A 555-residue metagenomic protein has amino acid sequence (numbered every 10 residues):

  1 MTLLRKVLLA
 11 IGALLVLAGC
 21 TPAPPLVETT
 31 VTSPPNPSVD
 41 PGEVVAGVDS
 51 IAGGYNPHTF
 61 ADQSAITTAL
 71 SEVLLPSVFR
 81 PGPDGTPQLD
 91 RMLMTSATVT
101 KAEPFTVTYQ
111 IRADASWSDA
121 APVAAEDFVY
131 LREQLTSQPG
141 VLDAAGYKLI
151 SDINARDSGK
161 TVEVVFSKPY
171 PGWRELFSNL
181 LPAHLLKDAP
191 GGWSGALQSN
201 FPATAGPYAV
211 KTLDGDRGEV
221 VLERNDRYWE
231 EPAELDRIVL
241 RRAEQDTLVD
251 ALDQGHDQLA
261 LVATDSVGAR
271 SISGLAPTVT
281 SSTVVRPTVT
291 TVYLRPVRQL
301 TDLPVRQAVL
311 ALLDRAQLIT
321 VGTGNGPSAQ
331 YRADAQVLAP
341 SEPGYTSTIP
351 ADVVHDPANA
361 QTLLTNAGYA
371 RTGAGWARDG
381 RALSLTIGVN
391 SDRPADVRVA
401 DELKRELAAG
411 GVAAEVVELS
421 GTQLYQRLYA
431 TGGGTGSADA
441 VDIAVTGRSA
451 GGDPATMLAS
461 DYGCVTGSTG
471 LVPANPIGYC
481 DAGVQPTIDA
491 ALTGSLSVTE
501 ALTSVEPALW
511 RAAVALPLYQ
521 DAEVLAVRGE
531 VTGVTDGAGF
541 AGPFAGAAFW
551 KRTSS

Functional and structural regions predicted by a protein language model:
P37, E415-L424, M457-G529, T553-S555: Extracytoplasmic/peripheral linker and loop segments enriched in polar/acidic and small residues with frequent Thr/Pro
V45-A102, E133, A203: N-terminal lobe/hinge region of extracytoplasmic solute-binding protein
A46, L252, A408-T469, P473 (+1 more regions): Periplasmic binding protein-like
Q110, A144-P190: Surface-exposed binding/hinge segments that line and control ligand-binding clefts or catalytic entry sites
S178-A233, R237: Gly/Pro-rich hinge or "lid" segments in bacterial periplasmic/extracellular proteins
K211-V221, V239-T301, Q307, T320: Extracellular/periplasmic solute-recognition and catalytic clefts
A329-T372, S391-R398: Structural transition elements
L525-S555: Long beta-strand-rich cores associated with HINT superfamily self-processing modules
